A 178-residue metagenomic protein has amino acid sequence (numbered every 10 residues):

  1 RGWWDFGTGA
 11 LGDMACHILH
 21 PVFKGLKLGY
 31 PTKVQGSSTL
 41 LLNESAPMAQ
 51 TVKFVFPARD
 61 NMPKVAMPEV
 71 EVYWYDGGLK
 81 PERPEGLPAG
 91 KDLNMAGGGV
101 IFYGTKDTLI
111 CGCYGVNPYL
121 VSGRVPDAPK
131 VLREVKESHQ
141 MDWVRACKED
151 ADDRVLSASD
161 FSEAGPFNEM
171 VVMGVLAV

Functional and structural regions predicted by a protein language model:
R1-T8: Flexible glycine/proline-enriched surface loops and loop-helix/loop-strand junctions
M14, L19, F23-V178: Glycine-enriched catalytic-core subsegment of oxygenase/oxidase enzymes
